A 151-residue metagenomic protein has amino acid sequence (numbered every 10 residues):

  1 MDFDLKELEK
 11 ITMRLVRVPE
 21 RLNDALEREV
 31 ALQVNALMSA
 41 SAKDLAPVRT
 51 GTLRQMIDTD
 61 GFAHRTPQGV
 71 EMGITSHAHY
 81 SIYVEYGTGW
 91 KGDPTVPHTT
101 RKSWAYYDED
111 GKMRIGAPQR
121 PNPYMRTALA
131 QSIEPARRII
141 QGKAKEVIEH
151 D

Functional and structural regions predicted by a protein language model:
M1-S81, P94-D151: Short, Lys/Arg-rich flexible segments
V84-T88, D93: Short, conserved beta-strand/beta-arch hydrophobic-aromatic motifs that form part of recognition grooves or interface
